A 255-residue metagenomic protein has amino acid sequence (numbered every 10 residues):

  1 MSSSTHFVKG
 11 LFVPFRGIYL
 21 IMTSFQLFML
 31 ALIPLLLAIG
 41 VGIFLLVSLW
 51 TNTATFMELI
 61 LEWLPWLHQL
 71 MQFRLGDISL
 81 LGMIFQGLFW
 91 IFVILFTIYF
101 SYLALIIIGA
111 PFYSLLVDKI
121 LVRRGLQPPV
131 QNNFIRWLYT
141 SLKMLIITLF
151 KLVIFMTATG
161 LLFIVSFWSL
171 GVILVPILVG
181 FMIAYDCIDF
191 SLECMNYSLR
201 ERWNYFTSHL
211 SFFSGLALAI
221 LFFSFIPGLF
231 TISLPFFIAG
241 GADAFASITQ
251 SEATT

Functional and structural regions predicted by a protein language model:
M1-L61: N-terminal entry module detector
S4-I18, F56-G76, L103-L142, C187-F206 (+1 more regions): Membrane-interface segments at transmembrane-helix boundaries
V13, M22, L35, V47 (+5 more regions): Hydrophobic alpha-helical transmembrane segments
I18-L37, P128-A158, I183-F223: Interfacial aromatic "cap" segments that immediately flank transmembrane helices in multipass membrane proteins
Y19-L20, F28, L49-L95, I135-G160: Long, highly hydrophobic alpha-helical transmembrane signal-anchor segments
L49, T53, Q86-L121, L162-C194 (+1 more regions): Selective recognition of hydrophobic, aromatic-rich stretches within alpha-helical transmembrane segments of polytopic
G215, A219, F225, I248-T255: Extended alpha-helical regions
